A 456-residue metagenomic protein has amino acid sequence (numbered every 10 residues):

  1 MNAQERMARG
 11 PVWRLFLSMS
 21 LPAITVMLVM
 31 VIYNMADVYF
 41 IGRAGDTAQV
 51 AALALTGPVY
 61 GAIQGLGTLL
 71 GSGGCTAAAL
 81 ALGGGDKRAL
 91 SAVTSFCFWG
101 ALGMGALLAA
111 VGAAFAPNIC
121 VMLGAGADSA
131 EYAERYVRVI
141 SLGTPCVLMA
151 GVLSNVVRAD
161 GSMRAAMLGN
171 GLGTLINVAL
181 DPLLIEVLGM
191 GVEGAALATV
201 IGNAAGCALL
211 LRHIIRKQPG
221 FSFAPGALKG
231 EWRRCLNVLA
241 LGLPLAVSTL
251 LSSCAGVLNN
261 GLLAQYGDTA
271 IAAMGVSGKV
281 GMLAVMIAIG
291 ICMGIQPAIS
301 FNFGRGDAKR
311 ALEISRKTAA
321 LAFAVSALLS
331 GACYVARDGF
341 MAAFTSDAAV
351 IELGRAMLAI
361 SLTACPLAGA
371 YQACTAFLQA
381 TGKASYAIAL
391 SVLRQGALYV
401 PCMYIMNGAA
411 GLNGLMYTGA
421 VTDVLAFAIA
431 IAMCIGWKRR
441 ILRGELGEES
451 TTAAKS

Functional and structural regions predicted by a protein language model:
M1-S20, A78-P145, V187-L243, I299-A364 (+1 more regions): Short alpha-helical transmembrane segments in multi-pass integral membrane proteins
A8-Y39, R43-A44, P58-G73, A77 (+6 more regions): N-terminal transmembrane alpha-helices
S18-D37, V139, G173, G202-G206 (+3 more regions): Transmembrane helical elements of multi-pass membrane transporters/channels
T25, V29, Y33, I63-G67 (+13 more regions): Residue-level hotspots within pore-lining transmembrane alpha-helices of multi-pass secondary transporters
L28, I32-A51, C120-A127, L183-M190 (+5 more regions): Helix-terminus/linker motif at the lipid-water interface of multi-pass membrane proteins
V50-A110, V147-A166, N260, A273-R337 (+1 more regions): Small-residue-rich hydrophobic transmembrane alpha-helices
A62-G65, N177-P182, C207-L211, L283-M286 (+3 more regions): Hydrophobic transmembrane alpha-helices of multi-pass small-molecule transporters
I140-R158, A166-T174, A195-L210, I289-C292 (+4 more regions): Short runs within selected transmembrane alpha-helices of multi-pass transporters and secretion channels
